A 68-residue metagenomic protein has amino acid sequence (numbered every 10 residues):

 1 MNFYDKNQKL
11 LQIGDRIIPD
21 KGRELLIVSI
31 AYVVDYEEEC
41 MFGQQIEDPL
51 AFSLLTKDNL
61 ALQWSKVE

Functional and structural regions predicted by a protein language model:
M1-I13: Mixed-charge, Lys/Arg-rich low-complexity intrinsically disordered regions
N7-Q8, G22, N59: Detector for glycine-centered tight turns/loop "hinges" at secondary-structure junctions
R16, D20-R23: Short, surface-exposed secondary-structure boundary micro-motifs
R23-D35: Short beta-strand-centered aromatic/proline hotspots
V34-Q44: Short, solvent-exposed secondary-structure boundary/capping segments
Q45-E68: Intrinsically disordered, low-complexity, charged/polar segments
